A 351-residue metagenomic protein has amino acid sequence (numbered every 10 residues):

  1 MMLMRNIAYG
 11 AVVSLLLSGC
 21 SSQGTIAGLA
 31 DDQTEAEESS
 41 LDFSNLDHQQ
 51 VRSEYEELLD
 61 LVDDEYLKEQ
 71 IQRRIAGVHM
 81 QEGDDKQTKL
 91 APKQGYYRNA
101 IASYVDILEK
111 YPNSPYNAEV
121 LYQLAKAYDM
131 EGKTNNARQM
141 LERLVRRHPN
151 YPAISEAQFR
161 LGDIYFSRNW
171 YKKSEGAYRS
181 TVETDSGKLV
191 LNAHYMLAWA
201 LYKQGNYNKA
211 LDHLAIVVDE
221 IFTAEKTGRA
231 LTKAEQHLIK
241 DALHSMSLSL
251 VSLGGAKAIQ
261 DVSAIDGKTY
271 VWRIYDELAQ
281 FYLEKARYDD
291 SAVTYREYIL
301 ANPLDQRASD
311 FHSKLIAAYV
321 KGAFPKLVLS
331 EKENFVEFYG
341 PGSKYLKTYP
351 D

Functional and structural regions predicted by a protein language model:
M2-S18: Sec-dependent bacterial lipoprotein signal peptides
L16, C20-D351: Acidic, polar-rich low-complexity tracts and alpha-helical solenoid repeat scaffolds
